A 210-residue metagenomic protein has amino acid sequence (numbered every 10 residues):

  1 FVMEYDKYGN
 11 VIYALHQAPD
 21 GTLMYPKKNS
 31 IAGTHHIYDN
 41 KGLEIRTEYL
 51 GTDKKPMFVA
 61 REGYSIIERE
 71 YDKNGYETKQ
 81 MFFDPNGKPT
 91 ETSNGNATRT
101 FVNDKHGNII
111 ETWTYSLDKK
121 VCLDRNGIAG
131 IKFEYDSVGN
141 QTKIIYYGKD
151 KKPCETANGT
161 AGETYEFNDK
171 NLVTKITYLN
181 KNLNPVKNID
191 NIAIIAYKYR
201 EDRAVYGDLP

Functional and structural regions predicted by a protein language model:
F1-P210: Buried hydrophobic residues that stabilize the cores of well-folded domains
